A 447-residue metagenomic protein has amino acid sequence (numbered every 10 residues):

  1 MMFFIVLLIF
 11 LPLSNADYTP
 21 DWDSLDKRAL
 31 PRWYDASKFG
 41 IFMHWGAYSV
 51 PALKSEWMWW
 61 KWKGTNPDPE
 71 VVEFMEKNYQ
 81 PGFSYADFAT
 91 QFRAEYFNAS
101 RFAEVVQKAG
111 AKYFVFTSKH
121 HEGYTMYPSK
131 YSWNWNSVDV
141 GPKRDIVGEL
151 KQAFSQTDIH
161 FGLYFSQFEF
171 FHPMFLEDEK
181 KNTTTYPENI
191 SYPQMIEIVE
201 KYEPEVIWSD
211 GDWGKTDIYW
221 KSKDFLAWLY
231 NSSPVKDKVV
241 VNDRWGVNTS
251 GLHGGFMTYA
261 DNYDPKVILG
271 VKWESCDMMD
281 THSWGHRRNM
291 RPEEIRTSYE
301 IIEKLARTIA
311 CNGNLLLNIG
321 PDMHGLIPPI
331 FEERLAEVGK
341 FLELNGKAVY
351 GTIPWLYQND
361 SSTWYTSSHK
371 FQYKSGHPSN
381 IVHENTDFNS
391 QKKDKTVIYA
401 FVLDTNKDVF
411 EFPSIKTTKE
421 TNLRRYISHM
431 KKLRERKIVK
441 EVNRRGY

Functional and structural regions predicted by a protein language model:
M1-A16: Cleavable N-terminal signal peptides of Sec/SRP-targeted secreted and luminal proteins
S14-Y447: Mature catalytic domains of secreted/periplasmic carbohydrate-active enzymes
